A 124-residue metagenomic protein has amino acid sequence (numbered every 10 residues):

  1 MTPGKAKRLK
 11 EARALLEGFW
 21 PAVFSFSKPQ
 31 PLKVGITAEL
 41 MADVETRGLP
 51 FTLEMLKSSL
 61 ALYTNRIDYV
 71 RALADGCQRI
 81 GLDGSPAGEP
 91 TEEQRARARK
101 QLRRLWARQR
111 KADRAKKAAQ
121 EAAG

Functional and structural regions predicted by a protein language model:
M1-I36: Extended alpha-helical interaction segments
W20, L40, G48, T64-D68: Short alpha-helix boundary/capping elements
P29-T46, S59-A61: Amphipathic alpha-helical segments that form the core helices of the histone-fold
P50-L62, A72-I80: Short, charged early-sequence alpha-helical segments and their helix-coil boundaries
G81-S85: Amphipathic alpha-helical/coiled-coil segments positioned at domain termini
A87-G124: Intrinsically disordered, low-complexity, charge-dense segments enriched in Lys/Arg and Glu/Asp interspersed
